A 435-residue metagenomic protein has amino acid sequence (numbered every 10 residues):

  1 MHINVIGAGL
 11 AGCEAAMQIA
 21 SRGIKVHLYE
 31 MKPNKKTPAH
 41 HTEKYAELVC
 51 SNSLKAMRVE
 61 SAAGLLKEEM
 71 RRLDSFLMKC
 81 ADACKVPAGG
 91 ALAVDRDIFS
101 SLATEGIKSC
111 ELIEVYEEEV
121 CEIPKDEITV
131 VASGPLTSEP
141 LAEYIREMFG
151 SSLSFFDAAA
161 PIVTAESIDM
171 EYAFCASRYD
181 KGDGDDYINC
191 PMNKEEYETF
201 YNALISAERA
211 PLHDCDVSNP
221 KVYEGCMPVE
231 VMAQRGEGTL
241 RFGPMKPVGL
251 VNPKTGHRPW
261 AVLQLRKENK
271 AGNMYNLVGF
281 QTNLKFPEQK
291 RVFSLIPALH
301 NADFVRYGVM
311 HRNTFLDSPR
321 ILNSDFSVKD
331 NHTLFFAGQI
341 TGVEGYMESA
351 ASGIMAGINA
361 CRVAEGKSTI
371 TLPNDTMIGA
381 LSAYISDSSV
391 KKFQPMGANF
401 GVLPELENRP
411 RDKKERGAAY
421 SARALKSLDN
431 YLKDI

Functional and structural regions predicted by a protein language model:
M1-A11: Beta1/beta-strand and adjacent pyrophosphate-binding region of the FAD-binding site in flavoprotein oxidoreductases
M17-K79, N374-I385: N-terminal FAD cofactor-binding segment of flavoenzymes
E47-M57, D82-I98: Dinucleotide-binding Rossmann-like beta1-alpha1 core, especially the glycine-rich loop that anchors the ADP
R96-V115: Helical element adjacent to the flavin cofactor pocket in flavoenzyme catalytic cores
S109-R266, A271-F286, K290-R291: Predominantly flavin-linked oxidoreductase catalytic cores and closely associated redox partners
L277-Q281, K285-V343, A350-S352, I370-S386 (+2 more regions): A glycine-rich dinucleotide-binding beta-alpha-beta segment and adjacent secondary-structure elements that constitute
S349-I370: Internal hydrophobic alpha-helix adjacent to the cofactor/substrate pocket in enzyme cavities
F393-I435: C-terminal auxiliary extensions adjacent to catalytic cores
